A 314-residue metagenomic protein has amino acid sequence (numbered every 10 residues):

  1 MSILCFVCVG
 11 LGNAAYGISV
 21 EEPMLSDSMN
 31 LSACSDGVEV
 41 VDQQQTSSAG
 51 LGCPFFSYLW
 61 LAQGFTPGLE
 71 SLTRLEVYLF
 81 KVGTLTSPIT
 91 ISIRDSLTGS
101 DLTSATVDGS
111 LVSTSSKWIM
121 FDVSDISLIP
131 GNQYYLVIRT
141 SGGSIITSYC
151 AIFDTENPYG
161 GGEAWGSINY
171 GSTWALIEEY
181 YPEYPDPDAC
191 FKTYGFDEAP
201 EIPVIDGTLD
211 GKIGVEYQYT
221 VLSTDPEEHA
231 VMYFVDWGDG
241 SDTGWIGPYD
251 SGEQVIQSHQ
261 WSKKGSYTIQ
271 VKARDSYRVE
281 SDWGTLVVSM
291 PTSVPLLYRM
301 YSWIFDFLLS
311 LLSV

Functional and structural regions predicted by a protein language model:
M1-L4: Sec-dependent N-terminal signal peptides
V7-Y16: C-terminal segment of classical bacterial N-terminal signal peptides
G10, T140-G142, A273-Y277: Surface-exposed loop/turn motifs at beta-strand-loop junctions within extracellular Ig-like and Fibronectin type III
Y16-T98, S110-S113, S124-Q133, R139-D197: Beta-sheet-rich sandwich/jelly-roll-like modules and their strand-loop junctions
L61, K117-F121, E253-H259: Short strand-edge motifs at loop-to-beta-strand transitions and within beta-strands of extracellular beta-rich domains
T103-V112, G244-D250: Solvent-exposed serine/threonine-rich low-complexity stretches and specific carbohydrate-binding patches
Q133-Y134, Y267: A short tyrosine-centered beta-strand micro-motif
E198-V314: Extracellular/lumenal mature domains of secreted and surface-exposed proteins
